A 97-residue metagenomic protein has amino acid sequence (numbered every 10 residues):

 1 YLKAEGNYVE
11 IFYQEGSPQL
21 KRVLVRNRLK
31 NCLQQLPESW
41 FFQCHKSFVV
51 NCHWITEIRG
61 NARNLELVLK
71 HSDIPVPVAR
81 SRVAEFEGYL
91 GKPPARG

Functional and structural regions predicted by a protein language model:
Y1-E66, K70: Conserved binding/recognition cores within well-folded domains
W54-E57, R63-G97: Long, non-transmembrane cytosolic or organellar matrix-exposed soluble domains/tails of integral membrane proteins
